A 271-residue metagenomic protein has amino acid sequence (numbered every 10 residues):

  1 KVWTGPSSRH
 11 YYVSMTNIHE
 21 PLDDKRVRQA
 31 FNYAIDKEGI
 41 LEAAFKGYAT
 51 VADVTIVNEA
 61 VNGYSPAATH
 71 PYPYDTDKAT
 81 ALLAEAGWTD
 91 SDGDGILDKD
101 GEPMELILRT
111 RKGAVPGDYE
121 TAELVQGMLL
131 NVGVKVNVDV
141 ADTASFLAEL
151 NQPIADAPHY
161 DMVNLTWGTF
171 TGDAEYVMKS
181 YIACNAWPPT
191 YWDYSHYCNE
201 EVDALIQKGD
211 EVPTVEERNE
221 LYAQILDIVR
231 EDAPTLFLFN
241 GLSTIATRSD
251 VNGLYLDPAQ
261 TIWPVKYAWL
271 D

Functional and structural regions predicted by a protein language model:
K1-H19, E42-A43: Extracellular/periplasmic solute-recognition and catalytic clefts
Y11, N32-P66, G117-Q126, Q152-D271: Detector for C-terminal structural segments
M15, F31, L83, L108: Conserved hydrophobic/aromatic pocket- or pore-lining residues that grip, position, or stack substrates in active sites
L22, V51-S91, K112-E120: Structural transition elements
D94: Acidic carboxylate motifs that coordinate Ca2+ or other divalent cations, activating on Asp/Glu
P103-G113, V136-N137, D161: Short, well-ordered beta-strand elements
L124-V138: Short alpha-helix C-terminal cap/hinge motif
D139-N151: Short helix-initiation/N-cap motifs at beta->coil->alpha
